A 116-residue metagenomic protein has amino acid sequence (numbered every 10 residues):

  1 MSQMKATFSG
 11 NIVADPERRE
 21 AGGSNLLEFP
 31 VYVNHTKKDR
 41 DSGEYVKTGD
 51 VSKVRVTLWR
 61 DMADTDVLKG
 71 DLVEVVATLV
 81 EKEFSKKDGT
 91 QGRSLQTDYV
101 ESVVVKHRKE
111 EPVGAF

Functional and structural regions predicted by a protein language model:
M1-F116: Single-stranded nucleic acid-binding surfaces, predominantly the OB-fold ssDNA-binding core
